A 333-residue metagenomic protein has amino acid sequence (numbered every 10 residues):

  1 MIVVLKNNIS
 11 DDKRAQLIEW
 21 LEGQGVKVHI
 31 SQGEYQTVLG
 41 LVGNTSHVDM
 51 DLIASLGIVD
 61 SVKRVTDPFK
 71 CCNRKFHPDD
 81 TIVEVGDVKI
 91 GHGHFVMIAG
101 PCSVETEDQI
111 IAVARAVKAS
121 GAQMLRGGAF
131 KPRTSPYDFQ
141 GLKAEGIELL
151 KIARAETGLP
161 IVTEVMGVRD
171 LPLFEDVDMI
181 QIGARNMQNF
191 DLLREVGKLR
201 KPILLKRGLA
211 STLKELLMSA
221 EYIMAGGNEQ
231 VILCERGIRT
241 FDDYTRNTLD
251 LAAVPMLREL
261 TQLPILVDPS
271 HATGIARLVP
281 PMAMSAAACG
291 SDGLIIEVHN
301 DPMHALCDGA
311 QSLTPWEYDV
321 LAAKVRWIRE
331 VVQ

Functional and structural regions predicted by a protein language model:
M1-M97: Non-catalytic terminal accessory/regulatory regions of metabolic enzymes
K6, L142, G158-R169, D178-D191 (+3 more regions): Catalytic beta/alpha-barrel core
V83-C102, R133-P136, R258-V267: N-terminal small/glycine-rich loop or linker at the start of catalytic domains across soluble metabolic enzymes
V85, L199-V298: Catalytic alpha/beta core domains of metabolic enzymes, predominantly
F95-A112, P136-Q140, P160-E164, G183-R185 (+2 more regions): Active-site mouth loops of central-metabolism enzymes
V96-P101, Q123-G127, I161-T163, I180-I182 (+4 more regions): Hydrophobic faces of well-ordered beta-strands that scaffold small-molecule active sites in alpha/beta enzyme cores
R126-A144, N300-A310: Glycine-rich, proline-tolerant flexible connector loops at the mouths of alpha/beta enzymes
F139-T163, E195-P202, L251-I265, Q311-Q333: Alpha-helix-loop-beta-strand connector modules within alpha/beta enzyme cores
